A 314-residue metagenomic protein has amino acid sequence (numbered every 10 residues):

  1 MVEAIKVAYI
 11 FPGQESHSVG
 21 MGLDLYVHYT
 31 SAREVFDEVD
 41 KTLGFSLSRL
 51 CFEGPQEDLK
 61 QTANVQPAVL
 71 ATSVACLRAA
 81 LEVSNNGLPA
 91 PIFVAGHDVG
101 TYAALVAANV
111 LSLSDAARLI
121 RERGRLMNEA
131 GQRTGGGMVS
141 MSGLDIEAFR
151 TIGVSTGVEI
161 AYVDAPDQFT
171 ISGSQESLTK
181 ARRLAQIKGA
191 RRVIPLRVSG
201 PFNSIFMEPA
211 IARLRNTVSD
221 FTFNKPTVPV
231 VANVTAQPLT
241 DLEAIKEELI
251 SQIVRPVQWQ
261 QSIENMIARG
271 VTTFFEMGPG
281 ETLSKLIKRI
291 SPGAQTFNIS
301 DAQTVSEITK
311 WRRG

Functional and structural regions predicted by a protein language model:
V2-F149, R192, L196, T273-Q303 (+1 more regions): FabD-like malonyl-/acyl-CoA
Q14-S16, A108-V254: Alpha/beta catalytic cores of group-transfer enzymes, especially the acyltransferase/condensing modules of polyketide
S31, A68, T72, S177 (+2 more regions): Charged catalytic carboxylate motif
D98, T222, G270: Conserved functional loop/turn residues at catalytic and ligand-binding sites
L178, T217, G270, A302-G314: NAD(P)-dependent dehydrogenase/reductase Rossmann-like domain
Q186, I267-A268: Non-catalytic positions within long, well-ordered alpha-helices that form the structural scaffold/packing of enzyme
V257-N265: A short, well-structured juxtamembrane/interface segment
